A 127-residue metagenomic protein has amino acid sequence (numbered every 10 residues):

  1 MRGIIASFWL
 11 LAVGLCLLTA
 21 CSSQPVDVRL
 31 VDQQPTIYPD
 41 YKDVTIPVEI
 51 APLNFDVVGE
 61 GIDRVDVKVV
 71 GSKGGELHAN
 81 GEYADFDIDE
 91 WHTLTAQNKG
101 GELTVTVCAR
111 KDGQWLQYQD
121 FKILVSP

Functional and structural regions predicted by a protein language model:
L18-A20: C-terminal motif of bacterial Sec signal peptides marking the signal peptidase cleavage site
S22-Q24: Bacterial signal peptide processing site
V26-P35: Proline/serine/threonine-rich low-complexity linkers at boundaries of modular beta-sandwich domains
I37, Y118-P127: Low-complexity, Pro/Ser/Thr- and charge-rich linker/hinge segments at domain boundaries
Y38-G61: Contiguous beta-strand segments within globular domains
V58-G71: Solvent-exposed loop/turn segments flanking beta-strands in beta-repeat/beta-sandwich domains
E82-G100: Signal that preferentially marks extracellular ectodomain short beta-strand elements of beta-sandwich modules
N98-K111: Short, aromatic- and glycine-rich surface loops/edge beta-strands on solvent-exposed regions
